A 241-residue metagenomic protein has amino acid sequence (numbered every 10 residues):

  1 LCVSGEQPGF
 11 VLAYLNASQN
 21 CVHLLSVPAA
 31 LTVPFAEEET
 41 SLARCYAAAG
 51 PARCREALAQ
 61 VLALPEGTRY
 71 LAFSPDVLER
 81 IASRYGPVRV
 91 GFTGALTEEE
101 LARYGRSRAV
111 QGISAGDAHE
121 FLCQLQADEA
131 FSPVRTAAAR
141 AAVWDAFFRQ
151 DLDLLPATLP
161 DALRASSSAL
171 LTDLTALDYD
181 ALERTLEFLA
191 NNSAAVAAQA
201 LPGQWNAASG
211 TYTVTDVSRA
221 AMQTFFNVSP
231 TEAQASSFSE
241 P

Functional and structural regions predicted by a protein language model:
L1-P51, T211-E240: Extracytoplasmic strand-loop-helix segments at the start of, or within, the mature domains of secreted/periplasmic
L1-S4, G9-Y14, H23-P28, A57 (+4 more regions): Soluble periplasmic/extracytoplasmic beta-strand elements of cell-envelope proteins
V3-E6, A47-R55, T68-P75, A115 (+5 more regions): Solvent-exposed, acidic/flexible segments
G9, P51-A59, P75-E79, S83 (+6 more regions): Extracytoplasmic/secreted envelope proteins and their assembly/folding machinery, especially bacterial periplasmic
P34-F35, S168-P241: C-terminal solvent-exposed extensions
T40-A49, V61-R69, Q126-R135, D151-D153 (+3 more regions): Second-shell loop/turn segments in exported
A48-S107: Amphipathic, coiled-coil-like alpha-helical scaffolding segments used for oligomerization/assembly
S83-L163: Flexible, polar/acidic helix-loop-strand segments at domain edges
